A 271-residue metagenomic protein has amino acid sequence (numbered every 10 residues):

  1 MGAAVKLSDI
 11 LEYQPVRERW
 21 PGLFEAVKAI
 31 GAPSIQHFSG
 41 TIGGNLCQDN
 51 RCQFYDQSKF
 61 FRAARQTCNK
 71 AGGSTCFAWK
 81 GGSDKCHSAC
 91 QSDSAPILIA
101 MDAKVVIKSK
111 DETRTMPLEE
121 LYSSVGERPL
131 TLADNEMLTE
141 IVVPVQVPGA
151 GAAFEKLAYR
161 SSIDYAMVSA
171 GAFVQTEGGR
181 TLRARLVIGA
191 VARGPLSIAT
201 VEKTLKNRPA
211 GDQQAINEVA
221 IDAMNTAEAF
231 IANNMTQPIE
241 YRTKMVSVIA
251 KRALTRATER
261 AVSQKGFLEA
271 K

Functional and structural regions predicted by a protein language model:
M1-K271: C-terminal structural segment of proteins
